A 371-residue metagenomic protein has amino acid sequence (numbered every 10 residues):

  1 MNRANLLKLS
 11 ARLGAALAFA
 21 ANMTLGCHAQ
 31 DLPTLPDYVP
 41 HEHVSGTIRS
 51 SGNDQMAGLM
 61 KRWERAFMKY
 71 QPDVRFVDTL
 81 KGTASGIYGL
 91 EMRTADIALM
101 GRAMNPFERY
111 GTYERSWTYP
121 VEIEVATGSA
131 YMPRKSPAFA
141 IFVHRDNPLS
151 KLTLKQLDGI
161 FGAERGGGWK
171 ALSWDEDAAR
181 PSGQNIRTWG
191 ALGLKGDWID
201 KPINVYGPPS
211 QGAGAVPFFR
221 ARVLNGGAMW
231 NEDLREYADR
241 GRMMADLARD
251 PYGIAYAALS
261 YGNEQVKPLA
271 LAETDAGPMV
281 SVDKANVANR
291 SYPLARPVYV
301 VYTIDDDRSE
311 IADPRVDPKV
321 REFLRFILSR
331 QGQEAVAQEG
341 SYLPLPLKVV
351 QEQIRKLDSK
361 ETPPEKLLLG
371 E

Functional and structural regions predicted by a protein language model:
M1-K8: N-terminal secretory signal peptides that target proteins for export/translocation
A4, A21-M23, S50: Intrinsically disordered/low-complexity terminal segments and short unstructured peptides
S10-T24: Bacterial N-terminal signal peptides
C27-E371: Flexible loop/hinge segments at secondary-structure junctions
